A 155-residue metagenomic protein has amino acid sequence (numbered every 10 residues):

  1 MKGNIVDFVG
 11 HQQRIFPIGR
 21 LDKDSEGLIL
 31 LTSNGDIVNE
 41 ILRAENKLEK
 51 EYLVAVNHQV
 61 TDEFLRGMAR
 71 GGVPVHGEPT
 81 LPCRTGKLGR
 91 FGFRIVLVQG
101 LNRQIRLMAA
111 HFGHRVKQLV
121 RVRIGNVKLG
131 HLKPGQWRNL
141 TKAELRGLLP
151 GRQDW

Functional and structural regions predicted by a protein language model:
M1-W155: Basic, flexible Lys/Arg- and Gly-enriched helix-loop patches that mediate nucleic-acid binding at interfaces with rRNA
